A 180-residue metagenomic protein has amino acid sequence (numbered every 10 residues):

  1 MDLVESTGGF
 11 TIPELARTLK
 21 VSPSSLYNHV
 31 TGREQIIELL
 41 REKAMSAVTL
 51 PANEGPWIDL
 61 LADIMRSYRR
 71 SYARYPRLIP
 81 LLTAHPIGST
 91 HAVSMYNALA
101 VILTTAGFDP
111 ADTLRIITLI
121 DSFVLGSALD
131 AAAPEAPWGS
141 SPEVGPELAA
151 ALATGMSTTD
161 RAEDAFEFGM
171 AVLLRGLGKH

Functional and structural regions predicted by a protein language model:
D2, Q35-P51, D59, D63-S67 (+1 more regions): Alpha-helical structural segments
L3-Q35: Helix-turn-helix
L40, L60, I64, R77-L78 (+6 more regions): Residue-level detector of well-ordered alpha-helical segments, enriched for hydrophobic/aromatic packing positions
T49-H91: Hydrophobic alpha-helical connector segments
I64, T83-T118, L125, G139-P146: Amphipathic alpha-helical packing segments from all-alpha helical-bundle domains
A133-H180: C-terminal peripheral helix-coil segments that are non-catalytic and often amphipathic
